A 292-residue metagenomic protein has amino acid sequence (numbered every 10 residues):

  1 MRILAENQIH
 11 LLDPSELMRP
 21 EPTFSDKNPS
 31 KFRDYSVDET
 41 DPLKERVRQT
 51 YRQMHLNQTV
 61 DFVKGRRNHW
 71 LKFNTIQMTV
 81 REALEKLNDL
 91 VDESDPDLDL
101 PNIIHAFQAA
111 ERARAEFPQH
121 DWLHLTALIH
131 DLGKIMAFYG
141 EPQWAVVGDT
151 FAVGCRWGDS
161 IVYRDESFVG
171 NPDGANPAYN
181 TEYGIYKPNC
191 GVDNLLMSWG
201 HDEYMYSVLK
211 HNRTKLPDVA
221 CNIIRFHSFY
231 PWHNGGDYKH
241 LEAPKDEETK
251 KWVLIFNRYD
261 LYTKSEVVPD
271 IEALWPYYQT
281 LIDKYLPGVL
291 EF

Functional and structural regions predicted by a protein language model:
M1-M78, E82, D89, F292: Non-catalytic interface/linker regions that flank or bridge core catalytic/transmembrane domains
F32, S36, H55, K72 (+5 more regions): Sparse, context-dependent recognition of short Cys/His-centered cofactor- or disulfide-binding micro-motifs
N68-I104, G184-V192: Active-site flanking loop/helix segments enriched in acidic
L90-E93, Y259-Y262, K284, G288: Surface-exposed polar/charged interaction patches
L98-L274: Divalent metal-dependent catalytic cores for phosphoryl transfer on phosphate-bearing substrates
A273-F292: C-terminal helix/juxtamembrane-tail motif
